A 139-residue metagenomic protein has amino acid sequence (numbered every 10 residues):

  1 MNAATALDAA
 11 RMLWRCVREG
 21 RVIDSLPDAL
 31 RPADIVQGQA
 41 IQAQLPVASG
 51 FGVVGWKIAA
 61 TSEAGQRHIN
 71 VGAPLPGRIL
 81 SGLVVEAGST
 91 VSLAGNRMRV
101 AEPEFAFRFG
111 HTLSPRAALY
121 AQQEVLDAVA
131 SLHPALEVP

Functional and structural regions predicted by a protein language model:
N2-P139: Catalytic-core "active-site belt" of small-molecule-metabolizing enzymes, emphasizing His/Asp/Glu-rich regions
